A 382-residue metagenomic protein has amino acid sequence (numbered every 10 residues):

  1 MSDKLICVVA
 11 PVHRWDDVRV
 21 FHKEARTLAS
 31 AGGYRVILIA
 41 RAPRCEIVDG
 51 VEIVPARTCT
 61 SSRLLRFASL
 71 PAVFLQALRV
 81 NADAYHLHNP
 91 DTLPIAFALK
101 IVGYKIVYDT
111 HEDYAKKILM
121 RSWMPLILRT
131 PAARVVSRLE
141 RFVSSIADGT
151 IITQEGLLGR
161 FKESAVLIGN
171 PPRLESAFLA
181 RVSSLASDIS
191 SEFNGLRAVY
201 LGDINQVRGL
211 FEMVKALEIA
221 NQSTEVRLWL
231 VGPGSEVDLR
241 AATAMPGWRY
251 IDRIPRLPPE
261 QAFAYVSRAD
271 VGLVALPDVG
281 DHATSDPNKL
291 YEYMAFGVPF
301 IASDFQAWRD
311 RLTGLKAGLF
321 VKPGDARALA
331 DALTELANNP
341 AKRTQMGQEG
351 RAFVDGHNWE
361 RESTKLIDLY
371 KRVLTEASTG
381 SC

Functional and structural regions predicted by a protein language model:
I6-V9, I189-E218, W229: Conserved donor-binding/catalytic core segment of Leloir-type glycosyltransferases
R26, P71-R79, P94, A98-V102 (+3 more regions): Membrane-proximal helix-turn-helix segments that form the acceptor-binding/catalytic region of lipid-linked
R41-R44, L201, R227-R240, P255: Glycosyltransferase donor-sugar binding loop
V54, A133-S184, D188, F193: Donor nucleotide-sugar binding/catalytic pocket of nucleotide-sugar-dependent glycosyltransferases
D238-R268: Nucleotide-activated donor-binding/catalytic signature segment of Leloir-type glycosyltransferases, i.e., the conserved
V271-V274, E292-A302: Short hydrophobic beta-strand element within catalytic cores of glycosyltransferases and related nucleotide-activated
G314-L315, L319-A326, E335-P340: Conserved acidic donor-binding segment of nucleotide-sugar-dependent glycosyltransferases
A328, E335, K342-G356: A short, well-ordered alpha-helix in the C-terminal region of glycosyltransferases
